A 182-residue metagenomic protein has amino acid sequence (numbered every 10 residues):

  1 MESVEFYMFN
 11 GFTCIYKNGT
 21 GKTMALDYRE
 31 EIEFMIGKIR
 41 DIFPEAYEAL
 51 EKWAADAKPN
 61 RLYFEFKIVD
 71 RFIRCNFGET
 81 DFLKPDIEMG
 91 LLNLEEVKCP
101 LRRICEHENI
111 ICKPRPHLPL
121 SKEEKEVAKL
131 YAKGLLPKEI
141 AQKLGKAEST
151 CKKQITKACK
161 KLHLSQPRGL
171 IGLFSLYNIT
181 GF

Functional and structural regions predicted by a protein language model:
M1-E108: DNA-contacting interfaces and partner/effector-binding or oligomerization modules in DNA-centric proteins
I110-T150, L176: Helix-turn-helix DNA-binding segment
Q154-K157: Residues within the DNA-recognition helix of helix-turn-helix
K160-F182: Basic, Lys/Arg-enriched C-terminal extension of HTH/homeodomain DNA-binding domains
